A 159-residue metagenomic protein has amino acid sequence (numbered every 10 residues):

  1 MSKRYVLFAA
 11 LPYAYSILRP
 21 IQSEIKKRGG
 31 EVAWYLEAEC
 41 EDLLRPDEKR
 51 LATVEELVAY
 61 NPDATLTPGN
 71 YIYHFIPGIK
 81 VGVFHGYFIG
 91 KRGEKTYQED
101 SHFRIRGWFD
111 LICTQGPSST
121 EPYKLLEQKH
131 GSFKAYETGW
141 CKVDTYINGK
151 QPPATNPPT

Functional and structural regions predicted by a protein language model:
M1-S2: Non-catalytic N-terminal targeting/anchoring module and adjacent flexible stem/linker that precedes the structured
V6-P153: Active-site and donor-binding regions of nucleotide-sugar-utilizing enzymes
T155-T159: Conserved donor-binding/catalytic core segment of Leloir-type glycosyltransferases
